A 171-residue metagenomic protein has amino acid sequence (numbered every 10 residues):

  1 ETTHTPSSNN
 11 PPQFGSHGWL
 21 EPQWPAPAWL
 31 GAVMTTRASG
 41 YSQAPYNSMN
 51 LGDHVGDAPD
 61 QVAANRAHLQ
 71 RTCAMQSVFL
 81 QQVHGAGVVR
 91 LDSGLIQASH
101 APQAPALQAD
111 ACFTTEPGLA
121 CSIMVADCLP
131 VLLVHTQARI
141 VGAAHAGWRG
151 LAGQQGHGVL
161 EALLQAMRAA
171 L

Functional and structural regions predicted by a protein language model:
E1-L171: Active-site microenvironment for binding and transforming phosphate-containing groups
